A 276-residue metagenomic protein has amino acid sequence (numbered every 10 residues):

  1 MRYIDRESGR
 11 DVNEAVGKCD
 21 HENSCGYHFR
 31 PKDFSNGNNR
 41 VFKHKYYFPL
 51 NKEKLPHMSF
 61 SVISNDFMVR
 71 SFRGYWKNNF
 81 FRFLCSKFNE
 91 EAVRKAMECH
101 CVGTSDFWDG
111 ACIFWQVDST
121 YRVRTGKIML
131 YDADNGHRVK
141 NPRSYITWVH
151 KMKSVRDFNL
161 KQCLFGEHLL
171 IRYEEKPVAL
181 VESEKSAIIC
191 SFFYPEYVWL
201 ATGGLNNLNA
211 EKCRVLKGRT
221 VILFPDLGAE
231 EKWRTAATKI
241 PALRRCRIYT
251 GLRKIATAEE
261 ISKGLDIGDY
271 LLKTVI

Functional and structural regions predicted by a protein language model:
M1-A111, A133-K151, L208, G228-A229 (+1 more regions): Non-catalytic accessory segments of DNA primases and related replication-initiation nucleases
M1-Y3, L84, M97-V102, D109-D132 (+3 more regions): Catalytic cores of transferase enzymes with a strong primary signal for eukaryotic protein kinases
Y3, S24, C163-L164, D269-Y270: Residue-level preference for alpha-helix termini and adjacent loops
K18, H28, E175-K176, E184-I276: TOPRIM fold recognition
C85-S86, R156-H168, R253-L265: Short, exposed beta-strand "edge-strand" segments with a Pro/Gly-rich flavor and a Y/T-containing core
I113-L216: Phosphate-handling DNA/RNA-contact segment within nucleic-acid enzymes
